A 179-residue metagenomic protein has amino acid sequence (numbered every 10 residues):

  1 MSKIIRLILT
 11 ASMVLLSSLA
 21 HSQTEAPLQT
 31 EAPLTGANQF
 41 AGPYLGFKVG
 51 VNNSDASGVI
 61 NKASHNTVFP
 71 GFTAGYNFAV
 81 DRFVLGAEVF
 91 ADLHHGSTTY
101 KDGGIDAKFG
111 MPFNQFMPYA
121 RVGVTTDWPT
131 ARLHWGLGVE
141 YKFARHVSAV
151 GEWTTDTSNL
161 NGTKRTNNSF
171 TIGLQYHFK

Functional and structural regions predicted by a protein language model:
M1-I8: Bacterial N-terminal signal peptides that target proteins for export
L9-V14: Hydrophobic helical h-region of N-terminal Sec-dependent signal peptides in bacterial secretory/periplasmic proteins
S17-L19: N-terminal signal peptide c-region/cleavage motif recognized by signal peptidases
Q23-K179: Gram-negative outer-membrane beta-barrel domains
